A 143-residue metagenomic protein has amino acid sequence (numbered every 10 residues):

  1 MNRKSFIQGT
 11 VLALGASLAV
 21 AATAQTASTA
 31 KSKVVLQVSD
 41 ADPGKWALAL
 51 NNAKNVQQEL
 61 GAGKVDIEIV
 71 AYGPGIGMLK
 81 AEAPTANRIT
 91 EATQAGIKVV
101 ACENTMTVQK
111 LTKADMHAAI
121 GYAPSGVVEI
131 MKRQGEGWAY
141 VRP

Functional and structural regions predicted by a protein language model:
M1-A13: N-terminal secretory signal peptides and thylakoid transit peptides that target proteins across membranes
Q8, A22-P143: Secreted/extracellular ectodomain signature
L14-A21: Hydrophobic h-region of N-terminal signal peptides that target proteins for export in Gram-negative bacteria
